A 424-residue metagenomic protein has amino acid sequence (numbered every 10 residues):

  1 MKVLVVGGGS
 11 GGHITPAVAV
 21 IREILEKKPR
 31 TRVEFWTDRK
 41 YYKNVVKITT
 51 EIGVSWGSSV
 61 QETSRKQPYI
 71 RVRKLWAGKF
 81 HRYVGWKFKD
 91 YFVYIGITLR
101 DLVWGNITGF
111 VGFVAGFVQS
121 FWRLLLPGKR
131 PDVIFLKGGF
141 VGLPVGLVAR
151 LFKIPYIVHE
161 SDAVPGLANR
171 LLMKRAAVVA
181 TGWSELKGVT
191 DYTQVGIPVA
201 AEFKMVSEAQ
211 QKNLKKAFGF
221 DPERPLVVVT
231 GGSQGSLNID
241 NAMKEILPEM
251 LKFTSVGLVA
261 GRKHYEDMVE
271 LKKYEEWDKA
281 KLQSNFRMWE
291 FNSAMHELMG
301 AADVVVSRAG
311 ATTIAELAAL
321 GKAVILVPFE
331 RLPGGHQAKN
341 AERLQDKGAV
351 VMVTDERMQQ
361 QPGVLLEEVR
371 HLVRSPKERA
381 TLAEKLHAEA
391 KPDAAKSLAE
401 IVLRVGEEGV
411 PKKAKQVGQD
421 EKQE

Functional and structural regions predicted by a protein language model:
K2-S10, L25-G109, H264, T354: Conserved nucleotide-sugar phosphate-binding/catalytic loop shared by glycosyltransferases and other
H13-L25: Short amphipathic alpha-helix
L25-K27, E34-S55, G109, A209-K216 (+4 more regions): Donor-nucleotide binding loops and adjacent catalytic segments primarily of GT-B fold Leloir glycosyltransferases
T49-Q67, V118-F135, L143-I157, R170-K174: Glycosyltransferases and closely related glycan-assembly transferases that use nucleotide-activated donors
S55, R150-K212, F220: Active-site-proximal region of nucleotide-activated glycan assembly enzymes, centered on histidine/acidic-rich loops
P131-V133, G300-A315: Acidic donor-binding loop of glycosyltransferase active sites
H371, K391-E424: C-terminal alpha-helical cap of glycosyltransferases
E378-P392: A short, well-ordered alpha-helix in the C-terminal region of glycosyltransferases
